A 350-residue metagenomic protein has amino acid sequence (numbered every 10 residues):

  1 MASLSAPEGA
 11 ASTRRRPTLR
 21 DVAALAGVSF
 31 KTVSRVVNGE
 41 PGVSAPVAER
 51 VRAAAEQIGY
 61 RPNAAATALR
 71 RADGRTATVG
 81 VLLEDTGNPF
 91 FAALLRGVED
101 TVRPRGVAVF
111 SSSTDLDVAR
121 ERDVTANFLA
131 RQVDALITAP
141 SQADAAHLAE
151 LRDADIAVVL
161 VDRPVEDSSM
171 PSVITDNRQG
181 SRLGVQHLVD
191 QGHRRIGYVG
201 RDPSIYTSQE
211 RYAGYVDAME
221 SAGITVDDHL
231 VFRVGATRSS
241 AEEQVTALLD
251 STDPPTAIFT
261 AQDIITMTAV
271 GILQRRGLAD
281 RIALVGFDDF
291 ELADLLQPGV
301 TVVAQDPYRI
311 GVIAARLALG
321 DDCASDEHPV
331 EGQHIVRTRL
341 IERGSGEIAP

Functional and structural regions predicted by a protein language model:
M1-R75, P350: N-terminal helix-turn-helix DNA-binding module of bacterial transcription factors
S12, A247, S251-P350: Flexible loop/turn connectors
R50, P89-P104, G180-G184, Y206-T225 (+3 more regions): Short, solvent-exposed amphipathic alpha-helices that sit in or adjacent to ligand/effector-binding or catalytic
R61-N127, Q132-A135, V216: Amphipathic helical "hinge" segments at domain boundaries
V109-A130, S181, R233-T252: Structural motif
L116, A139-G184, I224, I264 (+1 more regions): Flexible loop/hinge segments that line or gate small-molecule binding clefts
V173-Y198, D217, R238-T246, T266 (+1 more regions): Hydrophobic alpha-helical segments within soluble ligand-binding/sensing domains
R182-A222, H328-G346: An alpha-beta-alpha
